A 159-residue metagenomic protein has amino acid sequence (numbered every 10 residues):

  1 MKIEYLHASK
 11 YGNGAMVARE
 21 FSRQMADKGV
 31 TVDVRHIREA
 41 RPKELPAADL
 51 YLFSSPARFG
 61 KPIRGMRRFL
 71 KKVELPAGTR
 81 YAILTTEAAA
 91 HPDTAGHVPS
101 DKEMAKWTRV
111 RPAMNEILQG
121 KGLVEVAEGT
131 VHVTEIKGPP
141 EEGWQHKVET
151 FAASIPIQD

Functional and structural regions predicted by a protein language model:
K2-K28: N-terminal beta1-alpha1 ligand-phosphate binding loop
A8-K10, I37, L84-T86: Cofactor-binding loop segments of dinucleotide-utilizing enzymes, especially the Rossmann-like FAD- and NAD(P)+-binding
M16, Q24-K28, D33, A47-D159: FMN-binding flavodoxin-like domain, especially the glycine-rich phosphate-binding loop
E39-E44: Short acidic active-site motifs
